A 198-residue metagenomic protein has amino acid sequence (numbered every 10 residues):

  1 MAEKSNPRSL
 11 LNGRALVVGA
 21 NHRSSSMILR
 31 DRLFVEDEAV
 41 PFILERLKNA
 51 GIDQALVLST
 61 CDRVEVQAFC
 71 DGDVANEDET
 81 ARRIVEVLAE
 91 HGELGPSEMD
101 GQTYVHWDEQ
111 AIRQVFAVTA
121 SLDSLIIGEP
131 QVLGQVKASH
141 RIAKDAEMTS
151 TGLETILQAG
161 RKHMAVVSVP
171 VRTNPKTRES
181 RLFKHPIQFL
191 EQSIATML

Functional and structural regions predicted by a protein language model:
A2-S124: A glycine-rich (often HGG/GG-containing) alpha/beta subdomain
E98-M197: Glycine/serine-rich phosphate-binding loop and adjoining beta1-alpha1 elements at the start of nucleotide-handling
